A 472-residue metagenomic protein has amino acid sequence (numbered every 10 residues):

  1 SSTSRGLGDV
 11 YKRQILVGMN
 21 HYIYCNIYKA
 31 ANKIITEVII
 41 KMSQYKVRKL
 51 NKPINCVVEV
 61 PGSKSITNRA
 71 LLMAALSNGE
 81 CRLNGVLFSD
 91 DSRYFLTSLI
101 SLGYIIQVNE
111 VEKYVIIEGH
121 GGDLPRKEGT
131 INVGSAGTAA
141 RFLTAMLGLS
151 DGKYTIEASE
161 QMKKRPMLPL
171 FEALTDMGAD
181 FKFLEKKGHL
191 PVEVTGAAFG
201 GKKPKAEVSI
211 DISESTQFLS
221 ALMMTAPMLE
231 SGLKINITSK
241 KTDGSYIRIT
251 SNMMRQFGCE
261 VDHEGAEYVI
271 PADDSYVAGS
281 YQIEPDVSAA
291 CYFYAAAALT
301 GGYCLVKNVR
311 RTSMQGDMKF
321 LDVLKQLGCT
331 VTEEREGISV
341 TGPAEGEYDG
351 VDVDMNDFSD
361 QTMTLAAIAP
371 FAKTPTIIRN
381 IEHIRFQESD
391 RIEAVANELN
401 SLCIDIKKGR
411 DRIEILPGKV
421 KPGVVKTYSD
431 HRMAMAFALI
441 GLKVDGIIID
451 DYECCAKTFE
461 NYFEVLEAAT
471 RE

Functional and structural regions predicted by a protein language model:
S1-Y11: Short, small-residue-biased leader/transition segments that mark boundaries at the very start of proteins
T3, A30-A31, T36: Ala/Thr-enriched low-complexity intrinsically disordered regions
I39-E472: Structural preference for solvent-exposed beta-strand-turn elements and adjacent flexible terminal/loop segments within
